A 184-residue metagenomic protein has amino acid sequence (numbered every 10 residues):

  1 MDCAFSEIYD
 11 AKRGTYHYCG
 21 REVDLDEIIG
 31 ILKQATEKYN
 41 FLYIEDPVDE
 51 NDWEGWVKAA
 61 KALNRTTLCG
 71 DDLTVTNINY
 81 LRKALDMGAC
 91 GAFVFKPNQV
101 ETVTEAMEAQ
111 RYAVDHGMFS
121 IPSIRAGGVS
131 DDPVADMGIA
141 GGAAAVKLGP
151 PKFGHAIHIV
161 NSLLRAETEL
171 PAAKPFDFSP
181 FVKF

Functional and structural regions predicted by a protein language model:
M1-F184: Catalytic core of soluble alpha/beta enzymes
